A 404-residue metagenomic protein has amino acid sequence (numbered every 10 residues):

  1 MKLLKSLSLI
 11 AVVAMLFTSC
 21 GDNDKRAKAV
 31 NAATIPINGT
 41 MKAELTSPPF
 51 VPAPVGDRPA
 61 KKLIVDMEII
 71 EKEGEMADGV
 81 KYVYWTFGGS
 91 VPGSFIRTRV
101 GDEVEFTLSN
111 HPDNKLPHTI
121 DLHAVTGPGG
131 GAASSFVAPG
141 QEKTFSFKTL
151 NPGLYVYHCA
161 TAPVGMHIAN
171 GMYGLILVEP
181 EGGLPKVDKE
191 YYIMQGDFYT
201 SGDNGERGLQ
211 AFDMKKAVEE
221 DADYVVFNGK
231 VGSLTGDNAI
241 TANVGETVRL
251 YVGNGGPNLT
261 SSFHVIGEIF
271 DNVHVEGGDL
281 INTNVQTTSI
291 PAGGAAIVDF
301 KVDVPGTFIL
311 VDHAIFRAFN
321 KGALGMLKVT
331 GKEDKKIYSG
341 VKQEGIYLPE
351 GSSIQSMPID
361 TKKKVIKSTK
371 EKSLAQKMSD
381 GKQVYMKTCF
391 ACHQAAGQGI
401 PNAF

Functional and structural regions predicted by a protein language model:
C20-G129, S134, P139-T144, V178 (+5 more regions): N-terminal, post-signal-peptide metal-ligating segments of extracellular/periplasmic oxidoreductases, dominated by
R26, G130, T260-V365: Active-site pocket scaffolds in enzymes
G101-D102, Q141, T149-Y155, N243-E246 (+2 more regions): Short tyrosine-centred short linear motifs in exposed loops/low-complexity segments
S109-H111, A160-V164, G253-G255, H313-R317: Beta-strand-rich extracellular modules
L150, V156, G183-P185, K189-V218 (+1 more regions): Conserved, well-structured core segments that form or line functional sites
G165-M166, Q376, K382-F404: Periplasmic/extracellular electron-transfer cofactor-ligation site, primarily the c-type cytochrome heme-c attachment
I354-V384, I400-P401: Electrostatic cytochrome c docking/interface patches
